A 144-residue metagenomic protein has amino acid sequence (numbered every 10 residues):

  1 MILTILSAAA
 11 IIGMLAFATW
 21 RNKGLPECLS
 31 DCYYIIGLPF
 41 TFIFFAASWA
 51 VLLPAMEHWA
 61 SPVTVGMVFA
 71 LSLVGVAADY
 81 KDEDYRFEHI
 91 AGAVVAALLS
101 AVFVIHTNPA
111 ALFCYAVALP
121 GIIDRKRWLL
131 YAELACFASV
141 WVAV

Functional and structural regions predicted by a protein language model:
M1-H58: N-terminal topogenic module of multi-pass integral membrane proteins
L3-I11, F44-F45, A60-A70, A96 (+2 more regions): Hydrophobic alpha-helical transmembrane segments of polytopic
W20-G24, Y80-E83, L129: Transmembrane helix-loop junctions in multipass membrane proteins, especially transporters and channels
C28, C32-I36, E83-F87, D124: Juxtamembrane loop-transmembrane helix junctions in multi-pass integral membrane proteins, especially the extracellular
P39-F40, A91-I105, A132-V144: Small-residue-rich segments of transmembrane alpha-helices in multi-pass membrane proteins, especially helix faces
M56-E57, V76-D82, I122-K126, V144: Juxtamembrane "helix-exit" motif on the non-cytosolic side of transmembrane helices
V63-Y115: Membrane-proximal helix-loop-helix units in multi-pass membrane proteins
N108-V144: Terminal transmembrane helical module of multi-pass membrane proteins
